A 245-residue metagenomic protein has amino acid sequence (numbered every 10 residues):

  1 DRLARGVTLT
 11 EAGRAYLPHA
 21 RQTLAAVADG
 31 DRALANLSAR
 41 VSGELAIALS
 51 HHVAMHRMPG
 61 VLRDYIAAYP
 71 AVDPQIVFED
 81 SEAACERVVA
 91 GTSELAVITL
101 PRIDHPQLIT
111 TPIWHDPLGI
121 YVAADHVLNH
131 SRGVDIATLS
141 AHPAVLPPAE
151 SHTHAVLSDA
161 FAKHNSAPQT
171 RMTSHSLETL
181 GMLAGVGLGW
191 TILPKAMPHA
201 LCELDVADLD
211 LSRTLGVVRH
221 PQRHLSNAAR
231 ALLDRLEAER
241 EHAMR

Functional and structural regions predicted by a protein language model:
D1, Y16-S38: Alpha-helical linker/hinge and terminal dimerization helices associated with HTH transcriptional regulators
D1-E11: A short LG(V/I)-centered, amphipathic sequence patch enriched for acidic residue(s) preceding the LG motif
T10-G13, I47, V88-V89, L139 (+2 more regions): Hydrophobic residues within well-ordered alpha-helices
S42-D104, A167-S176: Central regulatory/effector-binding core of bacterial HTH transcription factors
R57, D205-R245: A late-sequence structural motif
D80-S93, T99, E150-L204: Hydrophobic hinge/microswitch elements
T99, L128-N129, D135, H142-H164 (+2 more regions): Secondary-structure junction motif
I109-G119, W190-K195, A200-T214: Short beta-strand->loop
